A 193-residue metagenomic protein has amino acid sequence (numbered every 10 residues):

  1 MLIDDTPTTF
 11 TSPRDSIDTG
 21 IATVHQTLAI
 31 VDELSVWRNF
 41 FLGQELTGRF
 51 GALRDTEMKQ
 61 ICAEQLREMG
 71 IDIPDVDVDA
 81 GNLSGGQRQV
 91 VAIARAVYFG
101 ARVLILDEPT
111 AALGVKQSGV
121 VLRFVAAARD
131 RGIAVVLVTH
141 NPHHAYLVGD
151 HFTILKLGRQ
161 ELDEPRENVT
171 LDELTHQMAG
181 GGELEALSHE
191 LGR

Functional and structural regions predicted by a protein language model:
M1-R193: Glycine-rich phosphate-binding loops of nucleotide-dependent enzymes
